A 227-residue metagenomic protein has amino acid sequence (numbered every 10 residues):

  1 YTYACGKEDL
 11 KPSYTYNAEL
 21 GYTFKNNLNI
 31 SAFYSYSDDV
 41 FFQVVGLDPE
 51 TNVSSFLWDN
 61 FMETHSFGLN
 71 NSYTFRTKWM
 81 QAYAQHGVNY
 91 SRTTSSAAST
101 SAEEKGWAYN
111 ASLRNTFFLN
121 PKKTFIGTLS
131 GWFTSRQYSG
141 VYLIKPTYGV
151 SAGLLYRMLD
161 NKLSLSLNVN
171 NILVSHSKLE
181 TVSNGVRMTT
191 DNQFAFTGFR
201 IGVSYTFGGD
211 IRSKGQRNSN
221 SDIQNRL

Functional and structural regions predicted by a protein language model:
Y1-T2, Y34-S35, V40-P49, T93-A102 (+3 more regions): Outer-membrane beta-barrel translocator domains and adjoining extracellular loop/strand segments of Gram-negative
T2-E8, N184-T189: Short beta-alpha connecting loops at secondary-structure transitions that line or flank enzyme active sites
C5-K7, K11, N17, N29-Q85 (+1 more regions): Outer membrane beta-barrel strand-and-loop segments of large Gram-negative receptors, especially TonB-dependent
Y14, F24-N26, Y36, F75-W79 (+3 more regions): Outer-membrane beta-barrel strand-turn architecture
Y14-T15, G149: Short, conserved clusters of charged catalytic residues that mark active-site and nucleotide-handling motifs
Y16, Y22, I30-Y36, A84-Y90 (+4 more regions): Transmembrane beta-barrel strands of outer-membrane/channel proteins
L28, D38-V40, W79-Q81, R92 (+4 more regions): Residue-level signal for secondary-structure boundary sites
K105-L227: Conserved C-terminal beta-signal and adjacent last beta-strands/turns of outer-membrane beta-barrel proteins
